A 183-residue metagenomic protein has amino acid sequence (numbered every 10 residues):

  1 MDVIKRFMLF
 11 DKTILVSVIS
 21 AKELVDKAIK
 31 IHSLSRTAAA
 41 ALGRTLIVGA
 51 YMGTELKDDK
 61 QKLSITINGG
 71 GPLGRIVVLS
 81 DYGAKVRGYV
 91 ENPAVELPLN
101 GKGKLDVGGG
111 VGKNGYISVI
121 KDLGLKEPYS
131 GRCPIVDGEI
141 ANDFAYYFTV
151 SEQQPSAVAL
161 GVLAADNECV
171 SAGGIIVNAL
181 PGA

Functional and structural regions predicted by a protein language model:
D2-A183: Interaction interfaces in information-processing and related assembly proteins
